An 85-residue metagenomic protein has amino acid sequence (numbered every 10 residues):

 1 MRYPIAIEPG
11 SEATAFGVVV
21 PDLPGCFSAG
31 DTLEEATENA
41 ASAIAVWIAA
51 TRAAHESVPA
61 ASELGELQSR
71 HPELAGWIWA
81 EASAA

Functional and structural regions predicted by a protein language model:
M1-P4, N39-A85: Short, charged, surface-exposed hinge/linker loops at domain edges that act as mobile lids or interdomain connectors
A6, V19, A29-G30, A50: Generic signature of intrinsically disordered, low-complexity segments enriched in small/polar residues
I7-L23: Short aromatic-glycine-(Arg/Gly/Cys) micro-motifs in beta-strand/loop hairpins
A15-G17, S28, E38: Short acidic, gly/pro-rich beta-turn/loop elements at beta-sheet edges and active-site/ligand-binding grooves
L23-P24, A84: Short, charged/polar surface micro-motifs in flexible loops or helix N-caps
P24-E35: A short, exposed loop/beta-hairpin motif centered on an aromatic-Gly-Thr core
